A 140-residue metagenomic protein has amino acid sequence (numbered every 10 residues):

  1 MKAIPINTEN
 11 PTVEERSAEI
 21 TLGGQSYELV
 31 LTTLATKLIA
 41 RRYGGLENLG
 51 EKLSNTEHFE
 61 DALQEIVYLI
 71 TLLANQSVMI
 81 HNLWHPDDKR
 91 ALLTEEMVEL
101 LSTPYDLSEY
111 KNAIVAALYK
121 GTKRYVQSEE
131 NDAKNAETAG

Functional and structural regions predicted by a protein language model:
M1, G44, Q64-V67: N-terminal functional modules and adjacent low-complexity/disordered segments of proteins
M1-S26, E47-T56, V78, N82-G140: Charged interaction scaffolds used for protein-protein
L29-L31: Short capping micro-motif at the N-terminus of alpha-helices
T33-K52: Short, surface-exposed, low-complexity cationic segments
F59-L63: Active-site- and interface-proximal helix/loop "cap" or "latch" segments in soluble metabolic and energy-transducing
Q64-Q76, A116-K120: Short, hydrophobic/amphipathic alpha-helical patches that form generic packing surfaces within helical domains
